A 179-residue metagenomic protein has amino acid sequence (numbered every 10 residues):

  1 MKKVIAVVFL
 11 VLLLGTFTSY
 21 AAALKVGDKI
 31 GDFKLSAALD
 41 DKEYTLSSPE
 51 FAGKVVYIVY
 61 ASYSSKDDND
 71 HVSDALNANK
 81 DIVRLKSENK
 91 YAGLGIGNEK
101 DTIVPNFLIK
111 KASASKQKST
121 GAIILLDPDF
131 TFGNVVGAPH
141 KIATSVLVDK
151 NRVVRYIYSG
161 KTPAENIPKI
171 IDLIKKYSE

Functional and structural regions predicted by a protein language model:
M1-V4: Positively charged n-region of N-terminal signal peptides that target proteins for export
V7-T16: Bacterial N-terminal signal peptides
A21-L46, D67-V72: N-terminal "domain-start" segment that seeds a small globular fold
L46-S73: Short active-site neighborhood of thiol/selenol oxidoreductases, capturing the structured segment around
A52-V56, S87-A92, S119-G121, I142-A143 (+1 more regions): Loop/turn elements at helix/coil->beta-strand transitions in domains of secreted/extracellular proteins
S65-K116: Structural microenvironment flanking redox-active thiols in thiol-disulfide oxidoreductases
A92-I96, N106-K141: Short, internal strand/loop/helix patches that form the active-site neighborhood or redox-interaction surface
K141-E179: Thiol-/selenol-based redox modules, centered on thioredoxin-like and closely related oxidoreductase domains
